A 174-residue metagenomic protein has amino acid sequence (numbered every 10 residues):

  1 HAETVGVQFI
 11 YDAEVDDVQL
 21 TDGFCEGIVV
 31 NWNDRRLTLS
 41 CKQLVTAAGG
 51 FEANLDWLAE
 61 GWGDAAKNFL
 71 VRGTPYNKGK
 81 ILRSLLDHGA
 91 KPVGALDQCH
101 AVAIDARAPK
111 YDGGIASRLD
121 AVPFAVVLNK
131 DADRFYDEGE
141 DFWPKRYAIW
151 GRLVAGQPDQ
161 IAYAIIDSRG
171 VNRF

Functional and structural regions predicted by a protein language model:
H1-K42, L82-H88: Helical element adjacent to the flavin cofactor pocket in flavoenzyme catalytic cores
D16, N33-R35, T46, G50-E52 (+4 more regions): Short, glycine-/Ser/Thr-/acidic-enriched flexible segments
T21, Q43-L44, W57, P123-V126: N-terminal hydrophobic or amphipathic segments with adjacent small-residue motifs that include Sec signal peptides
E26, A48-G49, F124: Short glycine-rich loop/turn motifs that provide flexible caps or phosphate-binding loops at active sites
I28, A53-L55, D137: Basic, gly/Ser/Thr/Pro-rich low-complexity segments located predominantly at protein N termini
W32-R35, L39-A108, G114: Glycine-rich loop(s) and the adjacent beta-strand/alpha-helix scaffold that form part
L82-S84, K91-F174: An anion/pyrophosphate-binding glycine-rich loop and adjacent beta-alpha core in soluble alpha-beta enzymes
